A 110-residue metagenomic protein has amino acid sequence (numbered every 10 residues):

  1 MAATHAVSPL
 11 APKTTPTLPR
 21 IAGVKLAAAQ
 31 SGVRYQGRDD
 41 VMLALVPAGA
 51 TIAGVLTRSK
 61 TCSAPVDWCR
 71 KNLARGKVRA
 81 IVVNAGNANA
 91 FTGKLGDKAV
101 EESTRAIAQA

Functional and structural regions predicted by a protein language model:
M1-T57: N-terminal amphipathic/basic leader segments beginning at the initiator methionine
G37-D40, T61-S63, R75-A80: Short coil/turn connectors at secondary-structure junctions
V41-M42, D67, A80, E101-A108: Predominant activation on well-ordered alpha-helical scaffold segments within soluble catalytic domains
A44-L45, V82-N84: Short beta-strand segments
A48, K71, G86-A88: Short, ordered loop/turn segments at secondary-structure junctions
T51-A53, R75-G76, N89-T92: Short active-site-adjacent helix-start/loop capping segments
L56-A74: Glycine-rich oxoanion-binding loops at beta->alpha junctions
A85-A110: Alpha-helical support elements that line or immediately flank enzyme active sites and cofactor-binding pockets
